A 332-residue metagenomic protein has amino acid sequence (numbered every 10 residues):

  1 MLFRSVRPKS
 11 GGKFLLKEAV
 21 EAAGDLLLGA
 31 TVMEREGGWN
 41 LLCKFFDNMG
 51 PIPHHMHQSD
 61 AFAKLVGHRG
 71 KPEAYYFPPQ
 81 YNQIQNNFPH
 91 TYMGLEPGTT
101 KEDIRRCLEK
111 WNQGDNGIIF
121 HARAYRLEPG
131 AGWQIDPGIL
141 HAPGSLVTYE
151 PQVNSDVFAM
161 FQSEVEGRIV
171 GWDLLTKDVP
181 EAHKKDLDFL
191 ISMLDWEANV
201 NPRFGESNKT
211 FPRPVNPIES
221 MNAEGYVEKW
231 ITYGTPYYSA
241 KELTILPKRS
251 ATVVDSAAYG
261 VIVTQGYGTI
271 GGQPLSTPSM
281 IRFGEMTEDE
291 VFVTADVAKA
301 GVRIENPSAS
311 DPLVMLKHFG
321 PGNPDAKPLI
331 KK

Functional and structural regions predicted by a protein language model:
M1-P129, I139-Y267, G271-L275, E285 (+1 more regions): Active-site region of the double-stranded beta-helix
L2, A298-V302: C-terminal beta-strand-rich structural cap/linker in extracellular carbohydrate-active enzymes
A124, E242, M280, G301-R303: Well-ordered beta-strand positions in beta-sheet-rich domains
G132, D136-I139, V297-A298, P307 (+1 more regions): Short, surface-exposed secondary-structure boundary micro-motifs
V263, I304-S308: Asparagine-centered strand-capping/turn motif at beta-strand->loop junctions
T277-K299: Conserved blade-ending motifs and adjacent loop-strand segments that build the rim/top face of beta-propeller domains
V314-K332: Structural signal for terminal/edge beta-strands and the immediately following C-terminal loop/tail that closes
